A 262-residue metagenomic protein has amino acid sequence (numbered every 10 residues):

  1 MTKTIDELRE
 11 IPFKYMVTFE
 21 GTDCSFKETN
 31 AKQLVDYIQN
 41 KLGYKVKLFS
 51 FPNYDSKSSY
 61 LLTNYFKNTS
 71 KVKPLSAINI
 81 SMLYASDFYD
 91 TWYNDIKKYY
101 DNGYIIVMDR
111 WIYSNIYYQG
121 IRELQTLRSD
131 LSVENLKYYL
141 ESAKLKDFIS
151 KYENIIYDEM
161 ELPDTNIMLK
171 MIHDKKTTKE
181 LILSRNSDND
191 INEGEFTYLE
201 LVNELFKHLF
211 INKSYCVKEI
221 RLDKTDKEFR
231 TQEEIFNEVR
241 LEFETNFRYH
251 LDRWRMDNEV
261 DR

Functional and structural regions predicted by a protein language model:
T2-P12, Q33-V35, K176-R262: NTP-dependent small-molecule kinase module
L8-R9, K97-K98, I155-E159: Short secondary-structure boundary/capping segments
R9-V35: Walker A (P-loop) phosphate-binding motif
V17, F49, V107, T165-M168 (+1 more regions): Hydrophobic/aromatic beta-strand patches that form the interior of the parallel beta-sheet core in alpha/beta enzyme
E20-T22, W111-I112, Y117, K170-I172 (+1 more regions): Anionic group-transfer/hydrolysis microenvironments
I38, Y65, T91, D95-Y99 (+4 more regions): Hydrophobic helix-cap positions at the C-terminus of alpha-helices in RecA-like/P-loop ATPase nucleotide-binding cores
K41-I149: ATP-dependent small-molecule kinase phosphotransfer cores that center on conserved nucleotide phosphate-binding segments
N115-E204: A glycine- and Lys/Arg-enriched "phosphate-lid" helix/loop adjacent to the NTP-binding pocket of small-molecule kinases
